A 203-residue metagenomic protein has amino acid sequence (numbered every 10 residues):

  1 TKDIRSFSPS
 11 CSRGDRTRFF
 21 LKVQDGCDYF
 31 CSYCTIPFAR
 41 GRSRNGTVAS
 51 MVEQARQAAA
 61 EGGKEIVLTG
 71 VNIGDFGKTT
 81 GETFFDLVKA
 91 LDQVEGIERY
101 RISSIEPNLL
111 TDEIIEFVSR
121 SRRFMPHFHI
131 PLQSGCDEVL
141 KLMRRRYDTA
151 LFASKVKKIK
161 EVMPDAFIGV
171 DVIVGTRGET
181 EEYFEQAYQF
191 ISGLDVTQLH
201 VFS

Functional and structural regions predicted by a protein language model:
T1-D75, E113, F128, A150-E161 (+2 more regions): Proteins enriched for Cys/Gly/acidic motifs involved in redox and nucleic-acid/cofactor modification
D15, F19, T83, Y183: Conserved acidic
A60-E181: Conserved SAM/AdoMet-binding glycine-rich loop
E179, L194-V196: Contiguous mid-protein beta-loop-alpha structural module that forms a pocket-lining wall or clamp of enzyme active
E182-Q189: Short, acidic/polar
